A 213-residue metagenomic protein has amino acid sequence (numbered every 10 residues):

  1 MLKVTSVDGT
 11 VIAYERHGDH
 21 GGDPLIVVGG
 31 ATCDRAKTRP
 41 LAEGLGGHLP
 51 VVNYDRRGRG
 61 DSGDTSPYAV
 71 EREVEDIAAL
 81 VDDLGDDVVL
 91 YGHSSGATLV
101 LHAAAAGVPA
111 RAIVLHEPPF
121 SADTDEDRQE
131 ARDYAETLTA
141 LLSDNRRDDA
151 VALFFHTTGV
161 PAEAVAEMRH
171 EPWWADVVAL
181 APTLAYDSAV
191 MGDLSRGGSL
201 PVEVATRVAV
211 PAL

Functional and structural regions predicted by a protein language model:
M1-K3, A185: Short, hydrophobic/aromatic-rich segments at coil-to-beta transitions
K3-G63, D86: Conserved HGGG/HGGXW glycine-rich cap/lid loop of the alpha/beta-hydrolase fold
P40, R72-A79, T137, D149 (+2 more regions): Alpha-helical elements of Rossmann-like donor-binding domains used by nucleotide-donor carbohydrate transfer enzymes
E43, G47, A79, H102-A106: Short, well-ordered alpha-helices that flank and scaffold nucleotide-derived cofactor binding pockets
E43, V52-Y91, S95: Active-site loop/oxyanion-hole signature of alpha/beta-hydrolase fold enzymes
D86-E126: Conserved hydrolase catalytic core segment
P118, A122-W174, D187-G192: Helix-rich cap/lid subdomain of alpha/beta-hydrolase
D176-L213: Conserved serine/cysteine hydrolase catalytic core
